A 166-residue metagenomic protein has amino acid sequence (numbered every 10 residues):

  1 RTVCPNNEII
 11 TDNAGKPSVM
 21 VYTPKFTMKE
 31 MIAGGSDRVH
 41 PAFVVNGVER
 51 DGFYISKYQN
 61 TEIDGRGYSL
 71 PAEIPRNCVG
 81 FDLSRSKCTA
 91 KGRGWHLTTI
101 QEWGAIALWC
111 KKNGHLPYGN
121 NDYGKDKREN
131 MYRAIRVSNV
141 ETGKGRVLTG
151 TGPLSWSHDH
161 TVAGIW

Functional and structural regions predicted by a protein language model:
R1-A42: N-terminal module-boundary/linker segments of secreted carbohydrate-active enzymes
R38-W166: Short aromatic-cysteine micro-motif
